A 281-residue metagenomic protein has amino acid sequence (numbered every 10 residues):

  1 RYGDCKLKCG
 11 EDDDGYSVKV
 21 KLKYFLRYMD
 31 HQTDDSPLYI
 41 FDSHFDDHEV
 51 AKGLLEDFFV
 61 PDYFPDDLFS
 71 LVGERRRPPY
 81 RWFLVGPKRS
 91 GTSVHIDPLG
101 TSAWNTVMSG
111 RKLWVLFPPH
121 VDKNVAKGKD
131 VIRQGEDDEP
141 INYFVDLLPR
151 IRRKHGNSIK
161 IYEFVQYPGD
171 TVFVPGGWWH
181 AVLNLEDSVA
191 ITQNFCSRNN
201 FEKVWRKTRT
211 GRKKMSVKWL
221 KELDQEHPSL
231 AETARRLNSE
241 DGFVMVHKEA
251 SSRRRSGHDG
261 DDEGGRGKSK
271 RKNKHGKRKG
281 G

Functional and structural regions predicted by a protein language model:
R1-T171, A181-G281: N-terminal accessory scaffold of Fe(II)-dependent oxygenases
